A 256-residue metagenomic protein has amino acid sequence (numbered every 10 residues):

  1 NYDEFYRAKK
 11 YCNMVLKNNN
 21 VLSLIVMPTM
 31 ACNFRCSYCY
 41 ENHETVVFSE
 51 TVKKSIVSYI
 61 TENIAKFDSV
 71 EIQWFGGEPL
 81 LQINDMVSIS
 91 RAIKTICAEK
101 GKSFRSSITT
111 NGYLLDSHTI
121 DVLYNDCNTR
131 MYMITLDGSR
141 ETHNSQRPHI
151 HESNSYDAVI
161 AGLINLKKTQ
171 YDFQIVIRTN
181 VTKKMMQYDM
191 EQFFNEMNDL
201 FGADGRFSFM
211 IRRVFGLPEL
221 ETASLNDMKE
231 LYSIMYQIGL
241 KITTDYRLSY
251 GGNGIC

Functional and structural regions predicted by a protein language model:
N1-Y2: Basic amphipathic alpha-helical segments that dock to polyanions
R7-H118, D126, R130: Conserved alpha-helical substructure of the radical SAM core
S23-L24, D68-I72, Y132, I175-I177 (+1 more regions): Hydrophobic beta-strand segments of well-ordered beta-sheets in folded domains
S55-N63, A92-I96, V122, G162-T169 (+1 more regions): A generic secondary-structure signal
G76, I108-G112, I134-G138, I177-V181 (+1 more regions): A cross-domain feature marking catalytic cores of carbohydrate-active enzymes and several ubiquitous metabolic/repair
I89-A92, Y124-D126, H149-E152, N195: Glycine-rich, phosphate-binding/catalytic loops in enzymes
I120, N128-R140, R206-R213: Non-cysteine beta-strand/loop elements that form the S-adenosyl-L-methionine
E141, S145-C256: Radical SAM enzyme [4Fe-4S]-AdoMet core and its adjacent flexible, acidic and glycine-rich loops/tails across
